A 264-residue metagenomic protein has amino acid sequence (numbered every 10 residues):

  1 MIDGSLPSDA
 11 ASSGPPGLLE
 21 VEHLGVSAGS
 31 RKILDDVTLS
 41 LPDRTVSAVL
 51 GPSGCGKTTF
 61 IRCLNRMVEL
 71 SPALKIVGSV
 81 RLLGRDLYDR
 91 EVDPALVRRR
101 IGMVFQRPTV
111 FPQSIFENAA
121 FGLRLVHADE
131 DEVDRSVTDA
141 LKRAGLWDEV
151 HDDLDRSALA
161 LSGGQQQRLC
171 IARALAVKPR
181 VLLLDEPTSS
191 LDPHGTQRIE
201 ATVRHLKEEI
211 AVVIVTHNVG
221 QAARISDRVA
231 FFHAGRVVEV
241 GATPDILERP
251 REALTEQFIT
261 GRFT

Functional and structural regions predicted by a protein language model:
A73-K75, D86-G102, L125, E208 (+1 more regions): ABC ATPase NBD coupling module
S79-D86, D131-D152: Conserved ABC ATPase "signature" region
R156-L161, Q165: Conserved ABC ATPase signature
K178: Conserved catalytic motifs of ABC-family nucleotide-binding domains
L182-D185: Catalytic Walker B motif of ABC-type/P-loop ATPase nucleotide-binding domains
T196-E208: Helical segment within the ABC ATPase nucleotide-binding domain
